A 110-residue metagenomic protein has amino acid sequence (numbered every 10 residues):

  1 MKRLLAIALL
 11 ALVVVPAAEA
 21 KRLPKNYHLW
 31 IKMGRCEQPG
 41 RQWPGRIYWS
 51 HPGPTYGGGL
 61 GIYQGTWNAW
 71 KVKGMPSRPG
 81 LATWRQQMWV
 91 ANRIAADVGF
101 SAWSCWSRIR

Functional and structural regions predicted by a protein language model:
M1-P24: N-terminal prepro-regions of secreted/extracellular proteins
L23-R110: Peptidoglycan cell-wall recognition and remodeling modules
